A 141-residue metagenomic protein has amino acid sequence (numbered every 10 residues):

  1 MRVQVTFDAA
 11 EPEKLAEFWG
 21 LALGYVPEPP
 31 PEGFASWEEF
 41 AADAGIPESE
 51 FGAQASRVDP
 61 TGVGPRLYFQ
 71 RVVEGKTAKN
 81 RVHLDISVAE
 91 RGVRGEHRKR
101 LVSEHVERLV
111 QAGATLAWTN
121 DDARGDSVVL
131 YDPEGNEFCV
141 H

Functional and structural regions predicted by a protein language model:
V3-F7, E17, L21-L23, P29-E32 (+5 more regions): Vicinal oxygen chelate
K14: Short alpha-helical
W37-E38: Short cysteine/histidine-rich metal-coordination sites, predominantly Zn2+-binding motifs
